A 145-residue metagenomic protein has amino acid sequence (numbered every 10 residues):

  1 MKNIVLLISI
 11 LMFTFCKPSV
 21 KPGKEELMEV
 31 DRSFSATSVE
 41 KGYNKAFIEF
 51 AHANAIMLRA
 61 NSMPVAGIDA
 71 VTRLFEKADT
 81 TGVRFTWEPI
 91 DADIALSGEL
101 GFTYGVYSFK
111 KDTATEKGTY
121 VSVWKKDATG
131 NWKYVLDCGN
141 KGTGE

Functional and structural regions predicted by a protein language model:
I4-T14: Sec-dependent N-terminal signal peptides
F15-N44, I48-E49: Short, low-complexity N-terminal intrinsically disordered segments enriched in polar/charged residues
E25, G42-D93, A114: A solvent-exposed, acidic/Ser-Thr-rich amphipathic alpha-helical stretch
E29, A36-V39, E49, L74 (+2 more regions): Long compositionally biased, domain-poor regions of proteins
F34, L100-Y104, V123-W124, W132: Short, structured motif recognition centered on aromatic/hydrophobic residues
A51, N61, V106-Y107, C138: A mature extracytoplasmic/lumenal domain signature
V71, F75, P89-I94, V106-F109 (+1 more regions): Hydrophobic/aromatic beta-strand elements that line small-molecule binding cavities or substrate pockets in beta-rich
K117-G142: Short beta-strand edge/turn micro-motifs at domain boundaries
